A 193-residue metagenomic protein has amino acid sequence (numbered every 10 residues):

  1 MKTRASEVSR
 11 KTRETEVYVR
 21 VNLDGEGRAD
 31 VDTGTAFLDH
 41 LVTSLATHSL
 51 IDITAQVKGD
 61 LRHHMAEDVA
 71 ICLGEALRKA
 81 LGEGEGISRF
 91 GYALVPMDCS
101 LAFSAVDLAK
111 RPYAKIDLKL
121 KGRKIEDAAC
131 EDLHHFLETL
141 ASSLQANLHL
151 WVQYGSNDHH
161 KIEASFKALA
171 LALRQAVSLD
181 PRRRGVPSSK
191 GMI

Functional and structural regions predicted by a protein language model:
M1-I193: Structural preference for solvent-exposed beta-strand-turn elements and adjacent flexible terminal/loop segments within
